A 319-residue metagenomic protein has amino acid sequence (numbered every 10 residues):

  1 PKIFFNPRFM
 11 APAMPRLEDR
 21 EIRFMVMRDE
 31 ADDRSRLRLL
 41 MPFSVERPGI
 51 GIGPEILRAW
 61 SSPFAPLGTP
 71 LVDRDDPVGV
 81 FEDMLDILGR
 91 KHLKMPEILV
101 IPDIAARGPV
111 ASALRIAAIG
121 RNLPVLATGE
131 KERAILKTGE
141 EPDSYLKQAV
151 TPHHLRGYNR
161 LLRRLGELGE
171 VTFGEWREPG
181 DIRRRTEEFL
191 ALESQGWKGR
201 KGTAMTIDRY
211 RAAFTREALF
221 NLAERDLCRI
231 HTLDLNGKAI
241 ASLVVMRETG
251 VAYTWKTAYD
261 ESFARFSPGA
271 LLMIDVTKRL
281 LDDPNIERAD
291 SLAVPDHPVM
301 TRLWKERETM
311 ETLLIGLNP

Functional and structural regions predicted by a protein language model:
P1-S61, G89, V100-R265: A conserved beta-strand-loop-helix scaffold within acyl/acetyltransferase catalytic domains
V45, A111-D143, L281-P319: Active-site/acyl-donor-binding loops of N-acyltransferases
W60-T69, M95-E97: Glycine-rich, often proline-containing surface loops adjacent to acidic residues and nearby aromatics that form
A65-P77, T257-R265: A short, internal acetyl-CoA/4′-phosphopantetheine-binding micro-motif in the GNAT/acyltransferase core
P66-G68, G169-V171, E311: Short amphipathic alpha-helical segments
D76-G89, R265-K278: Conserved acetyl-CoA-binding loop-helix of GNAT-fold acetyltransferases
P96-P102, E287-A289: Hydrophobic beta-strand segments of well-ordered beta-sheets in folded domains
E217-F220, D275-D282: Short glycine/serine- and small hydrophobic-enriched flexible loop segments
